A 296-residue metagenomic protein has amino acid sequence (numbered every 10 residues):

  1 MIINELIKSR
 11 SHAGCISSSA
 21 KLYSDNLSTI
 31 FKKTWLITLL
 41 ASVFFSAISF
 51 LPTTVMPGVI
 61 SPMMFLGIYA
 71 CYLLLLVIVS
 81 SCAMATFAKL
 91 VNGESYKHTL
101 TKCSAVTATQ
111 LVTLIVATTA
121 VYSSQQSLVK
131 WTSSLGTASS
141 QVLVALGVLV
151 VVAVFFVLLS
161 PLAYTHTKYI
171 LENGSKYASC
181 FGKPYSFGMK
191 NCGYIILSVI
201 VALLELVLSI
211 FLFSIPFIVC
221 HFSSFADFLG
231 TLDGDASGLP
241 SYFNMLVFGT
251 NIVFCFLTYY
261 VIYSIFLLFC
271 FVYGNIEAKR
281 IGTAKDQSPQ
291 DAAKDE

Functional and structural regions predicted by a protein language model:
I2-L6, S18, L75, V79-G93 (+2 more regions): Juxtamembrane transition segments at transmembrane-helix termini in multipass membrane proteins
I3-V43, S95-T118, F156, S160-I210 (+1 more regions): Interfacial aromatic "cap" segments that immediately flank transmembrane helices in multipass membrane proteins
K8-T86: N-terminal entry module detector
A20, P62, L66-Y69, G93 (+3 more regions): Generic intrinsically disordered, low-complexity segments enriched for polar/acidic and small residues
Y23-L27, A47, C82, I115 (+4 more regions): Sec/Tat-exported extracytoplasmic proteins
S42-L73, A117-F155, I210-Y259: Membrane-helix interface segments in multi-pass membrane proteins
G67-G93, A105-Q126: Specific transmembrane helices
Q110, Q125-Q126, Q141, Q287-Q290: Residue-identity detector for glutamine
